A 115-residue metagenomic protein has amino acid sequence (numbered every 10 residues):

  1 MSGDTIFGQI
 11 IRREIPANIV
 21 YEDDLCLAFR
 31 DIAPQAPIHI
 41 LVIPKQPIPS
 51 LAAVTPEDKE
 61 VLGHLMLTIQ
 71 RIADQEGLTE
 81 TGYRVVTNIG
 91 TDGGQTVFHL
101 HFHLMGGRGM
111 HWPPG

Functional and structural regions predicted by a protein language model:
M1-G115: HIT superfamily nucleotide-processing domains
